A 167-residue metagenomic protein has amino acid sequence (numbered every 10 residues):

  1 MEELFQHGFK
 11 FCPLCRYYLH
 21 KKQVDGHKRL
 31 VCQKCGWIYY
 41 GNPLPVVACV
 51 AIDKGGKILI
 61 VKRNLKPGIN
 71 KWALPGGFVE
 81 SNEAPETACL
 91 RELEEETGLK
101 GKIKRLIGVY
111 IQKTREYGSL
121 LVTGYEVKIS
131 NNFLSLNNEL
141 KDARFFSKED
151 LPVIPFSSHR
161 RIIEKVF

Functional and structural regions predicted by a protein language model:
E2, D53-E95: Conserved Nudix-box catalytic region and its N-terminal flanking loop in Nudix hydrolases and closely related
E2-C49: Acidic, metal-coordinating catalytic segment for phosphate/diphosphate chemistry, firing primarily on the Nudix
V24, N64-K66, R115: Short polar/acidic secondary-structure junctions
A48, L59-K62, V122: Beta-strand scaffold of nucleotide-dependent catalytic cores
V50-I52, K104-G108: Conserved positions in beta-strands of structured domains
A51-I52, I60, V127, F145: Conserved hydrophobic "DFG−1" position in protein kinase catalytic cores
K62, I107-Y110: Short hydrophobic alpha-helix segments
V79-I103, Y110-K165: Unchanged
